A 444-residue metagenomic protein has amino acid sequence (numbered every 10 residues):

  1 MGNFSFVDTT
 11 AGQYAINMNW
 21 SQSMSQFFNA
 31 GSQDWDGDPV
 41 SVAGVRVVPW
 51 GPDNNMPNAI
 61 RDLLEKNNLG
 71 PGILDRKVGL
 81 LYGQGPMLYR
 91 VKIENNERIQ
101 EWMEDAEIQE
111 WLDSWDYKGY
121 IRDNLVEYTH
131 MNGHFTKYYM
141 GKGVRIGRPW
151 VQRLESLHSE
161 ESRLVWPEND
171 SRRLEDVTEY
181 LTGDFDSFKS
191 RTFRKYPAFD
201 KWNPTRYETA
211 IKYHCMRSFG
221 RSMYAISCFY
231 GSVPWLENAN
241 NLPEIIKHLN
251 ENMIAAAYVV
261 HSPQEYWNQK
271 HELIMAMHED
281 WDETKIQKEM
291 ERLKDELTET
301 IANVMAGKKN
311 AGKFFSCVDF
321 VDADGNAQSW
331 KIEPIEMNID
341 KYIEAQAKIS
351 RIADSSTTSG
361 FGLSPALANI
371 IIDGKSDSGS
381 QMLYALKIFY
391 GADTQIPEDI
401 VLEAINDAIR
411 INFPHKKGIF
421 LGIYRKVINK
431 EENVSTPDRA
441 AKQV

Functional and structural regions predicted by a protein language model:
M1-D75: N-terminal-proximal low-complexity accessory segments that begin disordered and transition into the first
N3-V7, T209-R351, A368, I372-D377 (+3 more regions): Extended, charged amphipathic alpha-helical segments
V40-L69, T284-E291, D324-S356, G379-I396 (+1 more regions): Extended, non-catalytic structural segments that build the interaction scaffolds of large macromolecular assemblies
I60, L64-W102, P365-F420, Y424: C-terminal structured domain segments
L69-I226, F413-G418: Structured, mid-chain assembly/scaffold modules that mediate subunit interfaces within large macromolecular complexes
E107, I352-A353, A404: Short Gly/charged-rich anion-binding patches and loops
